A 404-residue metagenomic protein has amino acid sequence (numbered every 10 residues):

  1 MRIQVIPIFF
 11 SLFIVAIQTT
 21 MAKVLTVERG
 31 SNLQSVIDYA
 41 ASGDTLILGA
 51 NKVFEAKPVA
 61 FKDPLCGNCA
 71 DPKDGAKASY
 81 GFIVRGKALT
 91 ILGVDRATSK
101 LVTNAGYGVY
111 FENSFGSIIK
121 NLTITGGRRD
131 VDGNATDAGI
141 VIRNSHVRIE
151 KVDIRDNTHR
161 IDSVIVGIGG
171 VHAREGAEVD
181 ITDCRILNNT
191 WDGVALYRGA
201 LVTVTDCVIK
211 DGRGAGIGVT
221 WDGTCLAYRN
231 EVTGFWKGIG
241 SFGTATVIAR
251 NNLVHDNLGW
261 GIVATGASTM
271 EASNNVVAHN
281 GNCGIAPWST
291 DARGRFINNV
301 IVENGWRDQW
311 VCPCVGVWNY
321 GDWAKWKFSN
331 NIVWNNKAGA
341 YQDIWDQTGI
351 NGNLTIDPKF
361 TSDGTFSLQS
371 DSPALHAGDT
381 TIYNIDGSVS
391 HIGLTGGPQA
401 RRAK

Functional and structural regions predicted by a protein language model:
P7-A16: Bacterial N-terminal signal peptides
I17-A22: Sec/Tat signal peptide C-region and signal peptidase I cleavage site
E28-R29, A50-A135, K151, D156-T158 (+2 more regions): Right-handed parallel beta-helix/beta-spiral solenoid domain characteristic of secreted/periplasmic
G49, R85, L92-V94, N104 (+26 more regions): Feature marks extracellular polysaccharide-active and adherence modules
F61-F82, T103-Y110, V131-V141, I161-E175 (+7 more regions): Extracellular beta-strand/beta-solenoid scaffold signature
G86-K87, S114-F115, N144-S145, A177 (+6 more regions): Small-residue (G/S/T/A) turn/hinge positions that recur once per unit in extracellular repeat modules
G238, T246-S367: Predominantly extracellular beta-rich ligand-binding scaffolds that present long acidic/polar faces for carbohydrate
N351-A403: C-terminal accessory segments
